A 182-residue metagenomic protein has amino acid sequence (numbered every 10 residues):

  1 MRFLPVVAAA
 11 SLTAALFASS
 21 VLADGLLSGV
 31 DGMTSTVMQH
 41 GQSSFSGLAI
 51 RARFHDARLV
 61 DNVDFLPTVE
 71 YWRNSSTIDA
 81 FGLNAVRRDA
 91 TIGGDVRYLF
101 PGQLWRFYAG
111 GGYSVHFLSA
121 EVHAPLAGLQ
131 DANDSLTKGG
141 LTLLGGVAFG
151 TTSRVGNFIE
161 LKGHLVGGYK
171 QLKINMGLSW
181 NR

Functional and structural regions predicted by a protein language model:
M1-L27: Cleavable N-terminal export/targeting peptides
S19-D79, K173, S179-N181: Short glycine/proline- and aromatic-enriched beta-strand/turn motifs that initiate or cap beta-hairpins
L22, F54-D61, F100-L104, F117 (+2 more regions): Outer-membrane beta-barrel strand-turn architecture
D24-S28, L48, D61-F65, Q103-A109 (+3 more regions): Outer-envelope beta-barrel architecture signal
G32, L48-D56, G94-Y98, G111-Y113 (+3 more regions): Residues on the lipid-exposed face of transmembrane beta-strands in outer-membrane beta-barrel proteins
T36-H40, I78-N84, A127-N133, L161-H164: Extracellular loop and loop/strand-boundary signature of outer-membrane beta-barrel proteins
Q42-I50, V86-I92, W105, S135-L141 (+1 more regions): Residues that define the transmembrane beta-barrel architecture of outer-membrane proteins
T68-I92, L99, R106-G128: Outer-membrane beta-barrel translocator/channel fold
